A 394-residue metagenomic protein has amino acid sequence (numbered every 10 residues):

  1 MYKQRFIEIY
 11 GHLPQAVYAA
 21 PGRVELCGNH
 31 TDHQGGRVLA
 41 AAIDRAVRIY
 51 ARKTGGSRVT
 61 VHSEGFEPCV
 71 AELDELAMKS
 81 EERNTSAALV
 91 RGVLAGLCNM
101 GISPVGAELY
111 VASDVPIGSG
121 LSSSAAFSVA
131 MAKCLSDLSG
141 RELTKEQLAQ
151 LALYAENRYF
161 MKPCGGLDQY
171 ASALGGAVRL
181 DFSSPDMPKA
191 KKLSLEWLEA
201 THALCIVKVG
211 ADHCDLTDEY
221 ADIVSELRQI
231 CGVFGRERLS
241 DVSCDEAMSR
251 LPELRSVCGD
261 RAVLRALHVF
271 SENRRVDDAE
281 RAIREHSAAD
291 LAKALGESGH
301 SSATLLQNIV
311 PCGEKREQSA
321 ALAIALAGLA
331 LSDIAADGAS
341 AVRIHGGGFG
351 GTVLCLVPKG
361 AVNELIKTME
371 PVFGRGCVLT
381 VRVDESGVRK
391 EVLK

Functional and structural regions predicted by a protein language model:
M1-R23, R48-N84, R179-R343, C355-K394: C-terminal nucleotide
M1-V24, G28-R37, V70-A77, E82-E199 (+3 more regions): Gly/Ser-rich oxyanion-binding loop with an adjacent helix/lid that shapes the negatively charged ligand pocket
G36-G55, L174: Structural signature of FAD isoalloxazine-binding scaffolds in flavoprotein oxidoreductases
A125-A126, T352-V357: FabD-like malonyl-/acyl-CoA
F349: Glycine-rich phosphate-binding loop
